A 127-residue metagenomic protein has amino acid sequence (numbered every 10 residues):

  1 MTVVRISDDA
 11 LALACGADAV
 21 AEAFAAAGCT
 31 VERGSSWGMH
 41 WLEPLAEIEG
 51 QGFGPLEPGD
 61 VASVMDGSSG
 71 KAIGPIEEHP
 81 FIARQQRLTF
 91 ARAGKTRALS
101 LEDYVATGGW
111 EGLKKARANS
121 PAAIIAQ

Functional and structural regions predicted by a protein language model:
M1-Q127: Feature of Fe-S/electron-transfer and energy-metabolism proteins that preferentially highlights extended coupling
